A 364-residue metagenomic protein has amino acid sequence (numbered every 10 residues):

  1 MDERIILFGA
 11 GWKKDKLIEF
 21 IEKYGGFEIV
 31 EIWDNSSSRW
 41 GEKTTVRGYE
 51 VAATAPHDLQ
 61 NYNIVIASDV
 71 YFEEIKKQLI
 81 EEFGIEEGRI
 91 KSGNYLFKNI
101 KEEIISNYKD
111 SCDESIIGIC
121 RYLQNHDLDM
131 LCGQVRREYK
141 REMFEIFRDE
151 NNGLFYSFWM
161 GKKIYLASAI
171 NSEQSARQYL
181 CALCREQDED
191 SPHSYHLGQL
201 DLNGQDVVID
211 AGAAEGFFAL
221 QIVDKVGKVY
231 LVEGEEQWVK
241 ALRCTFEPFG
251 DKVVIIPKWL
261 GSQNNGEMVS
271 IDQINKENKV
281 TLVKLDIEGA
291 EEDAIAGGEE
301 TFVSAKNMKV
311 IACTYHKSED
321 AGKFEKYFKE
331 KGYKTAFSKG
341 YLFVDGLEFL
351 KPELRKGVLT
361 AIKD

Functional and structural regions predicted by a protein language model:
M1-R4, D15-G25, I66-K225, Y230-V232 (+3 more regions): S-adenosyl-L-methionine
G9-G11, G212, K284-E288: Conserved S-adenosyl-L-methionine
D15, W40, V239-K240: Short alpha-helix immediately C-terminal to the canonical SAM-binding loop
Y24-K43: NAD(P)-binding Rossmann-fold cofactor-contacting core
E31-S36, V232-E235, W259: Conserved acidic E/D residue at the C-terminus of a beta-strand in Rossmann-like folds
E235-E277: S-adenosyl-L-methionine
K306-Y315: Conserved beta-strand signature within the Rossmann-like core of class I S-adenosyl-L-methionine
